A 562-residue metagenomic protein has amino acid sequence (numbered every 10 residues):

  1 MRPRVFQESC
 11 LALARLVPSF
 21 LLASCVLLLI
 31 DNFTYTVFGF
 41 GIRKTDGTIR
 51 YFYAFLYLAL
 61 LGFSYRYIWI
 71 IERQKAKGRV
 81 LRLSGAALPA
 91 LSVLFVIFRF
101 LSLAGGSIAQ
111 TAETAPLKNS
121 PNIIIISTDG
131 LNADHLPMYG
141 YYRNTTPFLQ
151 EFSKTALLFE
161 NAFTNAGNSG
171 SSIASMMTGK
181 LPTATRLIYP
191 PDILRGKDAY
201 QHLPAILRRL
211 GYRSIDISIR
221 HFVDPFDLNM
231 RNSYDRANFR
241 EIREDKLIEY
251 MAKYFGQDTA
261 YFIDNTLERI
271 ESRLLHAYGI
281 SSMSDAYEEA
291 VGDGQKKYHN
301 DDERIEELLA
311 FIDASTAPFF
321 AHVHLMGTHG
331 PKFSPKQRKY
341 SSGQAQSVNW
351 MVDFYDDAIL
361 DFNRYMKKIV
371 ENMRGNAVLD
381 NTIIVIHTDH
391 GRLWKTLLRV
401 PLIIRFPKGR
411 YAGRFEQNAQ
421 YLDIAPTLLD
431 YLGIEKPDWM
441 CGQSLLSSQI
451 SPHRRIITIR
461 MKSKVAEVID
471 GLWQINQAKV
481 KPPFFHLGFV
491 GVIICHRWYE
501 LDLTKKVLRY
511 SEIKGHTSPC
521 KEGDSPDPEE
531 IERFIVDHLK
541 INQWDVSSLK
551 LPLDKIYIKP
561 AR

Functional and structural regions predicted by a protein language model:
M1, T45-L60: Alpha-helical transmembrane segments of polytopic membrane proteins
M1-F40, F63-I70, G85-A115, A205 (+7 more regions): Membrane-interface soluble catalytic domains
K118-P121, N132-D245, M251-A252: His/Cys-centered metal/cofactor-coordination and adjacent catalytic loops
S127, F163, D216-S218, F319-G327 (+5 more regions): Short beta-strand segments
F148, D357-L398, L402-I403, K408-G409 (+2 more regions): Metal-dependent active-site segment of extracytoplasmic phospho-/sulfohydrolases and closely related
H221, D227-I312: Formylglycine-dependent
Y278-A290, E306-D357, L393-V400, R405: Active-site His/acidic residue clusters
